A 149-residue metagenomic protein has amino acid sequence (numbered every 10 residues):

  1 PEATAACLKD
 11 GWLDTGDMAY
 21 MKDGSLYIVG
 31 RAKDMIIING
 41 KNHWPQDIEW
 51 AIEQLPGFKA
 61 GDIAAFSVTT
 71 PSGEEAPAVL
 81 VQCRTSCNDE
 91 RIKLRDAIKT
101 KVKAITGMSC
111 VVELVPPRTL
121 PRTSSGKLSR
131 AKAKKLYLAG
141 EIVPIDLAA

Functional and structural regions predicted by a protein language model:
P1-E2: Cytochrome P450 core scaffold surrounding the K-helix E-X-X-R motif and the conserved "meander" helix-loop region
A6, G16-T106: AMP-binding/adenylate-forming catalytic core of the ANL superfamily
L13-T15, V115: Short, small/polar residue-rich loop motifs at catalytic or cofactor-binding pockets
D62, F66-S67, A78-V79, K99-A149: Conserved C-terminal "lid"/linker of ANL adenylate-forming enzymes
